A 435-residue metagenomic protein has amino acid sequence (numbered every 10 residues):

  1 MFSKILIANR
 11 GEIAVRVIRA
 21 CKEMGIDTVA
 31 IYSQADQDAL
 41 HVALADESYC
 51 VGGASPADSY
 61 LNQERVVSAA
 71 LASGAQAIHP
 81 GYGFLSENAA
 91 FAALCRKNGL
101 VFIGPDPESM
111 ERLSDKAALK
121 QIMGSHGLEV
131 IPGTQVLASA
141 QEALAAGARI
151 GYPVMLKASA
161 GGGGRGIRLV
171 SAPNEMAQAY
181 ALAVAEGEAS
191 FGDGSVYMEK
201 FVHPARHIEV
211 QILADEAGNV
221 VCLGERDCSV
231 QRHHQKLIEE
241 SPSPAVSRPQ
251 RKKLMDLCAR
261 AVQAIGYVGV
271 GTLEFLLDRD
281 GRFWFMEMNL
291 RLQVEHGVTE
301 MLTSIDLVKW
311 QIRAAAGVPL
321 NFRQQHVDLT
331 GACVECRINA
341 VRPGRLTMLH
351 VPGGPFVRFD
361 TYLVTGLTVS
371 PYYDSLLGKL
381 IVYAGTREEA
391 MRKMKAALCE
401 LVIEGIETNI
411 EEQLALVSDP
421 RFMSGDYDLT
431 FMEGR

Functional and structural regions predicted by a protein language model:
M1-H126, A138-A145, E389, K393: ATP-binding N-terminal substructure of ATP-dependent carboxylate-amine bond-forming enzymes
I7-E23, Q34, S48, L71-S73 (+4 more regions): ATP-dependent carboxylate activation and anion-phosphoryl transfer catalytic cores that bind Mg-ATP to form
V29, H79, V101-I103, I131 (+3 more regions): Structural detector of well-ordered beta-strand residues that form the stable sheet scaffold of enzyme domains
S59, P80-F84, E108-R112, P132-Q135 (+4 more regions): Glycine- and other small-residue-rich loops at beta-strand/loop junctions that grip anionic moieties
P107, K116-A117, G161-R165, G331: Conserved A3 ("GATE") glycine/threonine-rich loop of ANL adenylate-forming enzymes
S114, Q135-A138, S171, G385: Short beta-to-alpha connector loops in regulatory alpha/beta signaling domains
A145-M155: Acidic/histidine-enriched active-site and ligand-binding environments that engage anionic O-linkages
A158: N-terminal nucleotide-binding beta1-loop-alpha1 segment
